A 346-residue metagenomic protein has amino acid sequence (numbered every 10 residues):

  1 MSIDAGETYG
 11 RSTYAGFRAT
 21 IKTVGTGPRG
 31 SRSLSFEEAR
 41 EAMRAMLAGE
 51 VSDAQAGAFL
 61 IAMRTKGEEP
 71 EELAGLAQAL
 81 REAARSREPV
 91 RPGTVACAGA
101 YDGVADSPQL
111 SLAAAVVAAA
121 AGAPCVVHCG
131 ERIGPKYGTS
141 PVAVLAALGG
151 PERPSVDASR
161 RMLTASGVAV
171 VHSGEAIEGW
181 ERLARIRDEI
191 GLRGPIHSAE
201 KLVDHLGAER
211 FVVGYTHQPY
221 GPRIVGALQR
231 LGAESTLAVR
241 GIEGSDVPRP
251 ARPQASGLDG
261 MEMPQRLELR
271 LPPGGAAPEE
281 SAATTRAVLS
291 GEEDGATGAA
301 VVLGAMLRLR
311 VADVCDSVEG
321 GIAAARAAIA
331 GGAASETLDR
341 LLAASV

Functional and structural regions predicted by a protein language model:
S2-S107, A119-A121, C125, L267-P272 (+4 more regions): Acidic, glycine/proline-rich low-complexity segments that act as flexible tails and inter-domain linkers
A58, G93-A96, A123-V126, A143 (+6 more regions): Structural motif
F59, L145, E200, A305 (+1 more regions): Residue-level signal for inorganic ion chemistry
P92-M162: A generic, well-ordered mixed alpha/beta core segment in the N-terminal half of proteins
P154-Y215: Phosphate/diphosphate-binding glycine-rich loops and adjacent basic-rich segments that engage nucleotide
A208-A251: Glycine-rich ThDP/TPP pyrophosphate-binding loop and its adjacent helix/strand module within ThDP-dependent enzymes
L271-S281, E293-V302: Short glycine/threonine-rich catalytic loop with a Thr-x-Gly-x-Asp
V301-A312: Short, small-residue alpha-helix embedded
